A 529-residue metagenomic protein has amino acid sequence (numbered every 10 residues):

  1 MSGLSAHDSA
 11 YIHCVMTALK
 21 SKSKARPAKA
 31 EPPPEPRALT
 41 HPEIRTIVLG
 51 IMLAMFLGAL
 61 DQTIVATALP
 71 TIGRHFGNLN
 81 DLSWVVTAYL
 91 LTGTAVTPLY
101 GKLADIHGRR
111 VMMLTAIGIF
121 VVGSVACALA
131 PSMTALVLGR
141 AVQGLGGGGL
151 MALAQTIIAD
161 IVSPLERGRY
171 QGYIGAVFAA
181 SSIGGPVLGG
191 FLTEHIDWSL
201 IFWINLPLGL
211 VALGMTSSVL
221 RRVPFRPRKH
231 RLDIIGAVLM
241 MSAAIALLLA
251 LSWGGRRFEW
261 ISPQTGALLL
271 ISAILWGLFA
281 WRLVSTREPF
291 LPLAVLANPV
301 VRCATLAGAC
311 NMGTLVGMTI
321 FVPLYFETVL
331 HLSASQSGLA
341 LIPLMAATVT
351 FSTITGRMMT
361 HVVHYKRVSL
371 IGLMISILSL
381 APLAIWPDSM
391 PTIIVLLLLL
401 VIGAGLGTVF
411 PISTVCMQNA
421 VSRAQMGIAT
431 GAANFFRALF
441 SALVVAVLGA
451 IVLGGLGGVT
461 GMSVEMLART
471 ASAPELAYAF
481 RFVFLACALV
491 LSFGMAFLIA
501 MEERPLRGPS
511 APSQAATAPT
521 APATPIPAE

Functional and structural regions predicted by a protein language model:
Y11-I47, I51-L53, R469-E529: Transmembrane-helix exit segments and adjacent C-terminal regions of multi-pass membrane proteins
T17-K20, K24-S218, M359-H364: Transmembrane-helix bundle of Major Facilitator Superfamily
I47-L60, V65-T67, V86-A88, A176 (+6 more regions): 12-transmembrane solute porter fold
L91-A95, V125, I183, M241 (+3 more regions): Hydrophobic/small/kink-forming positions within alpha-helical transmembrane segments of polytopic membrane proteins
L188-I196, A446-M466: Transmembrane alpha-helix termini and helix-breaking/packing motifs in multi-pass membrane transporters
G214-R231, W281-F290, I499-P509: Helix-loop junctions on the cytosolic side of multi-pass membrane transporters, especially the intracellular loop
P227, G255-E259, S389: Membrane-interface helix caps and helix-loop-helix hairpins in membrane proteins
